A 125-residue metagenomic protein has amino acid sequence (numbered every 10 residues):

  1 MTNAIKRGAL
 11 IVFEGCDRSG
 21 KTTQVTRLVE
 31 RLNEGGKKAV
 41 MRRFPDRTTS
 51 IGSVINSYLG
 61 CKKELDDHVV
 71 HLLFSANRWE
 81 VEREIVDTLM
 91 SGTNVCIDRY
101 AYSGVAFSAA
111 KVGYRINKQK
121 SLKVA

Functional and structural regions predicted by a protein language model:
T2-G8: Phosphate-binding P-loop
F13: Hydrophobic anchor at the beta1->P-loop junction of P-loop NTPases
R18: Walker A (P-loop) phosphate-binding loop of P-loop NTPases
K21: Conserved lysine of the Walker
Q24, L28: Hydrophobic positions on the alpha1 helix immediately C-terminal to the Walker A/P-loop
K37-K123: ATP-dependent small-molecule kinase phosphotransfer cores that center on conserved nucleotide phosphate-binding segments
